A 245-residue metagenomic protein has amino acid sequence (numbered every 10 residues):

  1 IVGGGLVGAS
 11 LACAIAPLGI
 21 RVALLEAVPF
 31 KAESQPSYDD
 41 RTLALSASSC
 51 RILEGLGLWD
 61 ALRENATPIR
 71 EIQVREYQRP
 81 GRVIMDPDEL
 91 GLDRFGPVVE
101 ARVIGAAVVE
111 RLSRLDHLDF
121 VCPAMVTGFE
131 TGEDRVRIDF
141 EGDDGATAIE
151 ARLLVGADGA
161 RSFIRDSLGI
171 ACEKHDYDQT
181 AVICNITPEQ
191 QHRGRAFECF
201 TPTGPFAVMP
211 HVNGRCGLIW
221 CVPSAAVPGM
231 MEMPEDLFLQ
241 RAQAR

Functional and structural regions predicted by a protein language model:
I1-L24: N-terminal Rossmann-like FAD-binding beta1-loop-alpha1 element of flavoenzymes
V7, F30, R161: Conserved Rossmann-like nucleotide-cofactor binding loop
A16-R41: Glycine-rich FAD pyrophosphate-binding loop
S37-Y77: N-terminal FAD cofactor-binding segment of flavoenzymes
Y38, A157-C184, N213-G214, S224-E232 (+1 more regions): Central helical "cap/lid" subdomain
N65-S167, H175-T180, E235: Conserved N-terminal helical subregion
S167-L168, T180-M209: Flavin-dependent oxidoreductases
T201-R245: Conserved FAD/dinucleotide-binding core of flavoprotein oxidoreductases
